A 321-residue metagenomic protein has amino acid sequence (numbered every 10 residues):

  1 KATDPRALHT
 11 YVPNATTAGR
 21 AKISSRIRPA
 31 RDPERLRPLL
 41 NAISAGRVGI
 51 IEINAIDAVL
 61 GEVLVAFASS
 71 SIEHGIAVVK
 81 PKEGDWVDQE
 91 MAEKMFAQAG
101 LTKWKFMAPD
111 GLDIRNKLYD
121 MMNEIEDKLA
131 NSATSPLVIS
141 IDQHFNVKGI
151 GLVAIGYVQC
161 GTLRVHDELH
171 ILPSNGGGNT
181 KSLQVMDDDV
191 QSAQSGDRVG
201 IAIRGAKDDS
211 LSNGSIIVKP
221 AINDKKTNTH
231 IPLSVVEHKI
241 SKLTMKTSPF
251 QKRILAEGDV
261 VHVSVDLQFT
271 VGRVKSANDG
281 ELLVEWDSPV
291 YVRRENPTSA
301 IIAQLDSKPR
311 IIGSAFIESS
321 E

Functional and structural regions predicted by a protein language model:
K1-V48, E52-A55, A68, A154 (+2 more regions): C-terminal effector/interaction modules appended to NTPase cores
R35, V59-V63, D88, I114 (+2 more regions): Helical mechanochemical/support elements of P-loop NTPase systems and associated helical scaffolds
L36-W104: Conserved C-terminal guanine-recognition region of P-loop GTPase G domains, centered on the G4
N54-V63, K80-W86, P109-D113, S132 (+3 more regions): Generic structural signal for short, solvent-exposed loop/turn connectors between secondary structure elements
I72, A97, L101, Y119-D127 (+4 more regions): Non-catalytic alpha-helical coupling and interface elements of nucleotide-dependent molecular machines and regulators
P81-V147: Canonical P-loop GTPase G-domain recognition
V138-G149, I155-C160, L172: Short N-terminal edge-element motif at the start of the domain
